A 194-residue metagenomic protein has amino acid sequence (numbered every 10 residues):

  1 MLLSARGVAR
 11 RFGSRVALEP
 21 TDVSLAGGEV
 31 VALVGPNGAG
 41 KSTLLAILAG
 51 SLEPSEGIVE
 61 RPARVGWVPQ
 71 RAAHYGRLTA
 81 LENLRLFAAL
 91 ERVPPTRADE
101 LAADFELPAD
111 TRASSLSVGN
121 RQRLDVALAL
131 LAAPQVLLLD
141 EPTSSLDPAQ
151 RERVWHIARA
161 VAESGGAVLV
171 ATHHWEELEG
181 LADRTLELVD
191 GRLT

Functional and structural regions predicted by a protein language model:
L3, L18-P20: Conserved structural motif at the start of ABC-family nucleotide-binding domains
V34-P36: The feature captures the beta-strand-to-loop junction immediately N-terminal to the Walker
A49: Helix-to-loop junction immediately C-terminal to a conserved catalytic motif
L137-E141: Catalytic Walker B motif of ABC-type/P-loop ATPase nucleotide-binding domains
P148-Q150: Helix N-cap at the start of a conserved alpha-helix in ABC-type nucleotide-binding domains
G166-A171: Conserved H-loop
